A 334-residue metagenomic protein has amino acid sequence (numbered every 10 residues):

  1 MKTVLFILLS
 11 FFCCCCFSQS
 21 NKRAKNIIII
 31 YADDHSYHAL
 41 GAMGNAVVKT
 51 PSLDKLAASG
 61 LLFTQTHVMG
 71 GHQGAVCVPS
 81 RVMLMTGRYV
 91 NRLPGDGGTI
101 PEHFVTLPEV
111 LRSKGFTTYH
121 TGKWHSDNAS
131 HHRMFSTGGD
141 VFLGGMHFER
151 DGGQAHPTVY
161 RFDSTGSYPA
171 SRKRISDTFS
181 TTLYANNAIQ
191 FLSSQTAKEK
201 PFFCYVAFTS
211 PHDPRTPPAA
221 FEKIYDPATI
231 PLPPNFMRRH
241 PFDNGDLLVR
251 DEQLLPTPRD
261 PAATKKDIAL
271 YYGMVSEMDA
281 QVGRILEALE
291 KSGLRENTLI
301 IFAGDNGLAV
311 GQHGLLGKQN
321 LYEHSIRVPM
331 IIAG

Functional and structural regions predicted by a protein language model:
K2, C16-G334: Formylglycine-dependent sulfatase
V4-F12: Sec-dependent N-terminal signal peptides
